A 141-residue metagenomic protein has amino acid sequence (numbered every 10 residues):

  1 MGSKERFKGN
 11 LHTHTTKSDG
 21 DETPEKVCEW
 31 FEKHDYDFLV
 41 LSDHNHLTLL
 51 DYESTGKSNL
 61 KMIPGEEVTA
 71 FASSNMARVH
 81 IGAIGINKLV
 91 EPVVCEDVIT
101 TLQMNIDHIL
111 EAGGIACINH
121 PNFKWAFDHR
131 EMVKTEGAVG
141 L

Functional and structural regions predicted by a protein language model:
M1-A138: A metal-dependent hydrolase metal-coordination microenvironment
L141: A conserved catalytic-loop motif detector
